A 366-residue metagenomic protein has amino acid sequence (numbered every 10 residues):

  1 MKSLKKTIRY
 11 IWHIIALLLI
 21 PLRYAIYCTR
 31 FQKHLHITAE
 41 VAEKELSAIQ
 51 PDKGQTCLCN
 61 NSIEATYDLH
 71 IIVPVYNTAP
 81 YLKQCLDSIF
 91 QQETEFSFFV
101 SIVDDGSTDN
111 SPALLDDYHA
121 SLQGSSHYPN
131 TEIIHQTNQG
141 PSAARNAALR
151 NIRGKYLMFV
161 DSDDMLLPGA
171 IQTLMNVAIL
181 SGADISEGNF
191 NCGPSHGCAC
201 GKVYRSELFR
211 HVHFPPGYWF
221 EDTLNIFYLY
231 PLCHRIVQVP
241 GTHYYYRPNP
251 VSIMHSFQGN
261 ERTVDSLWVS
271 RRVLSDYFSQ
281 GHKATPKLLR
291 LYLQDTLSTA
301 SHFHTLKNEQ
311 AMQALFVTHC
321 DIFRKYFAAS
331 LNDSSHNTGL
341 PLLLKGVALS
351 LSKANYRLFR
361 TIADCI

Functional and structural regions predicted by a protein language model:
M1-P51, A65, E95, L306-I366: Membrane-interface aromatic/basic loop that binds lipid-linked glycans or pyrophosphate carriers, typified by
Y10-H13, Q84, A113, D117 (+6 more regions): Charged/polar, solvent-exposed surface patches and flexible loops
I26-V269: Nucleotide-sugar donor-binding/catalytic module of glycosyltransferases that assemble extracellular/cell-envelope
F98, L289, L293, V347-A348: Extended low-polarity, hydrophobic cluster-rich segments
F159, G259-Q280, L343-L351, L358 (+1 more regions): Generic detector of solvent-exposed, compositionally biased contiguous segments
L166, K202, G281, H304-K307 (+1 more regions): Short coil/turn residues that cap or connect secondary-structure elements
Y245-N249, S256-T285, D295-F327: Catalytic core of nucleotide-sugar-dependent glycosyltransferases
S279-Y292, S335-L342: Structural motif
